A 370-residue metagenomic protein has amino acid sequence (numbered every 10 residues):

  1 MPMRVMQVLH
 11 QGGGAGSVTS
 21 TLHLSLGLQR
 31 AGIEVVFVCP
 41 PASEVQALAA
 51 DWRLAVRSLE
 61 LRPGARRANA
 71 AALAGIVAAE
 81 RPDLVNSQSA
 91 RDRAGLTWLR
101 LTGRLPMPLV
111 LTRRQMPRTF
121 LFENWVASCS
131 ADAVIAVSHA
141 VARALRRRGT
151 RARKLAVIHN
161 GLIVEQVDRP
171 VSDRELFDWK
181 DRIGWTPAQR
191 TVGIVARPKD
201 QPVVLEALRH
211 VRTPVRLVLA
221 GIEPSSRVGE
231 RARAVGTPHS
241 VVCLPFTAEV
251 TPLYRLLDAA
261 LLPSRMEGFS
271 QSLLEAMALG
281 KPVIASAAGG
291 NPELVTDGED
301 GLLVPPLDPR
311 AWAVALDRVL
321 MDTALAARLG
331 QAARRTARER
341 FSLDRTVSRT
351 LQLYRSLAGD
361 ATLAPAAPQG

Functional and structural regions predicted by a protein language model:
A15-L26, R190, I194-H210, L302 (+1 more regions): A conserved mid-protein helix/loop that constitutes part of the nucleotide-sugar donor-binding site
V38-C39, P282-A285, V295: Short hydrophobic beta-strand element within catalytic cores of glycosyltransferases and related nucleotide-activated
V38-E44, L162, V195-P198, R216-G229: Glycosyltransferase donor-sugar binding loop
R104-H139, R143: A conserved, positively charged/aromatic
D168-W185, R334: A short helix/loop element that forms part of the nucleotide-sugar donor recognition site in Leloir-type
V195, T296-G298, L302-R310, R318-T323: Conserved acidic donor-binding segment of nucleotide-sugar-dependent glycosyltransferases
F246, R265: Aromatic "clamp/platform" in nucleotide-sugar-dependent glycosyltransferases that forms part of the donor/acceptor
A311, R318, L325-R340, T346-Q352: A short, well-ordered alpha-helix in the C-terminal region of glycosyltransferases
